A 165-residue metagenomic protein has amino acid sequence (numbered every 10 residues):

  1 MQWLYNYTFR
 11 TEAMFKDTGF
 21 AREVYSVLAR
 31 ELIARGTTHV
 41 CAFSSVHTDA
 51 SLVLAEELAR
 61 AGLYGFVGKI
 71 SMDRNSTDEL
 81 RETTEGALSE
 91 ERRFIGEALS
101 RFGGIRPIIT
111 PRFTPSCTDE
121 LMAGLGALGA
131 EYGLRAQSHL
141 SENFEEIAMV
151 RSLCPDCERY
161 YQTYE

Functional and structural regions predicted by a protein language model:
M1-L63, A87-R101: Alpha-helical scaffold segments that flank or form the walls of functional sites
D49-E165: Metal-coordinating catalytic core of metallo-dependent amide/deamination hydrolases
